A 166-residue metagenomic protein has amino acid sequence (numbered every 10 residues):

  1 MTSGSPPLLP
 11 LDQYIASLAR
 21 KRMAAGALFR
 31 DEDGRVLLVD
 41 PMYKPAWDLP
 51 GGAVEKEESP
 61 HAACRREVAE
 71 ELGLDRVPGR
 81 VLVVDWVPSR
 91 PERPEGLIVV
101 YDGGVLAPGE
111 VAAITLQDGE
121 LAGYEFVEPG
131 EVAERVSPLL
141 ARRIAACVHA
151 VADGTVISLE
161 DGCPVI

Functional and structural regions predicted by a protein language model:
M1-G26: Acidic, metal-coordinating catalytic segment for phosphate/diphosphate chemistry, firing primarily on the Nudix
G4, M23-A25, G34, L97-V99 (+1 more regions): Change "...and in nucleic-acid phosphodiester-cleaving endonucleases..." to "...and in nucleic-acid processing enzymes
K21, P45, E95-L97: Residue-level preference for beta-strand/loop junctions
L28-R30, L82: Conserved positions in beta-strands of structured domains
D31-E70: Conserved Nudix-box catalytic region and its N-terminal flanking loop in Nudix hydrolases and closely related
V54-V77, D85-L139, P164-V165: Unchanged
R143-I166: Charged phosphate-binding loop/patch that engages nucleotide di/tri-phosphates or the phosphate backbone of nucleic
